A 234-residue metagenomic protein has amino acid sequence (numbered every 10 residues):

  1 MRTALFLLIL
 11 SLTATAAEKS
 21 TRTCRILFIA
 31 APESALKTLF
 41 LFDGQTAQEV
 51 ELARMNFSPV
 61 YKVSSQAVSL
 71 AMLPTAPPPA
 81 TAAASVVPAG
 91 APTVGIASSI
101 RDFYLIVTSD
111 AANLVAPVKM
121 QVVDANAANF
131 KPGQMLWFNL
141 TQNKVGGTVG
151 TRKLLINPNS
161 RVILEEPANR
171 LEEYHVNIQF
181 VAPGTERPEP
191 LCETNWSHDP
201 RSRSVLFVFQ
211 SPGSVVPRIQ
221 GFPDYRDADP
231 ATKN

Functional and structural regions predicted by a protein language model:
T3-T13: Sec-dependent N-terminal signal peptides
A17-N234: Intrinsically disordered, low-complexity polar regions and short flexible loop motifs
